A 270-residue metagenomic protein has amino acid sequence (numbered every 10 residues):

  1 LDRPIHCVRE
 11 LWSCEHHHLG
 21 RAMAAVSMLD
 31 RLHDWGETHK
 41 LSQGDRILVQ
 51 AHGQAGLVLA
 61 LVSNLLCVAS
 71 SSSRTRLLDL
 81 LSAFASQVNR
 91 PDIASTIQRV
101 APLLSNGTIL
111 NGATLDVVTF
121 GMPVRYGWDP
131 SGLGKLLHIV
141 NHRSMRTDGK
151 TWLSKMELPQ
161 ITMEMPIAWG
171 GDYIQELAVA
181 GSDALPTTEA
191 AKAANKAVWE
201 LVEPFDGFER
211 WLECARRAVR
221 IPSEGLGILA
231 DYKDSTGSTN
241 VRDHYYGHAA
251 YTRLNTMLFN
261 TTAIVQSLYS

Functional and structural regions predicted by a protein language model:
L1, H6-C7, P102-S270: Lipolytic serine-hydrolase domain surface
R9-L19: Short beta->alpha junction loops
H18, A22-T162: Serine-dependent carboxylesterase/thioesterase catalytic core of lipase-like alpha/beta-hydrolase/SGNH enzymes
